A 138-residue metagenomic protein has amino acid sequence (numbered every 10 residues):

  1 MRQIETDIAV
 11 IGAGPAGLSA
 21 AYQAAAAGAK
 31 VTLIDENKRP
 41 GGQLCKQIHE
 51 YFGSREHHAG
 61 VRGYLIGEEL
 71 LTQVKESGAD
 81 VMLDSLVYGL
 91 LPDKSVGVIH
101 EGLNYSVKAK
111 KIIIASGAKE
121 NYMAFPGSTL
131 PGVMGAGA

Functional and structural regions predicted by a protein language model:
M1-A138: Residues forming the flavin
